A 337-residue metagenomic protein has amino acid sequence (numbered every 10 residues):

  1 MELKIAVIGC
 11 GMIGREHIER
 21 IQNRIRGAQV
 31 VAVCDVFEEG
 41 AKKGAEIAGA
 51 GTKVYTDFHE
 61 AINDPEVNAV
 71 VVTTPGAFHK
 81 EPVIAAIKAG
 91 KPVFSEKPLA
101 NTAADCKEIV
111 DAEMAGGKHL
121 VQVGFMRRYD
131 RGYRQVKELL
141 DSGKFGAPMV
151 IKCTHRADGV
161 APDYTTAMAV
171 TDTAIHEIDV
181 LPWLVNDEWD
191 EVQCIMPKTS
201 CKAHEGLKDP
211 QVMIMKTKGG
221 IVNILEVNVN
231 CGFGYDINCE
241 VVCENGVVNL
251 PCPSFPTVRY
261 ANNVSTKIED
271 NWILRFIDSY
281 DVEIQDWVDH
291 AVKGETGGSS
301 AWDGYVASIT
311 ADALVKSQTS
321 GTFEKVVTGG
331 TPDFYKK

Functional and structural regions predicted by a protein language model:
M1, A69-V72, M114, D289-K337: C-terminal helix-rich "cap/oligomerization" subdomain common to oxidoreductases
M1-G49: N-terminal Rossmann-like dinucleotide-binding module
H17, G40, T52-A112: Beta-loop-alpha module in the N-terminal Rossmann-like domain of NAD(P)-dependent dehydrogenases, especially those
A32, A69, V150, V222: Short, Asp-centered acidic motifs that coordinate Mg2+ and/or phosphate in catalytic or ligand-binding sites
G90, G117-K118, G143, G220 (+1 more regions): Glycine-centered short loops/turns at secondary-structure junctions
F94, A100-V160: A contiguous active-site-proximal alpha/beta segment in oxidoreductase catalytic domains
V160-V222, N228-F233, W302: Rossmann-like dinucleotide-binding domain that binds NAD(P)(H)
M196, A203-G206, K218-V282, S300: NAD(P)-dinucleotide binding in Rossmann-like oxidoreductases
